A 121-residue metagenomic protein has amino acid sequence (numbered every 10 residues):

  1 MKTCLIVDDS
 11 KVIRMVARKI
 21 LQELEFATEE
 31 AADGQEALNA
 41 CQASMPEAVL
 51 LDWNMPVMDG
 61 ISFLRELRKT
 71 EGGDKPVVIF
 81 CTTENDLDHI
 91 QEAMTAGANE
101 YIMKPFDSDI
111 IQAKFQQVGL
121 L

Functional and structural regions predicted by a protein language model:
M15-E23: Charged docking surfaces used in two-component/phosphorelay signaling
E25-A32, A40: Short hydrophobic/Thr-rich beta-strand motif most characteristic of the beta2 strand and flanking loop of CheY-like
D33-E36, D59-R65: Acidic catalytic/metal-coordinating carboxylates
S44-L50: Active-site beta3 strand of CheY-like receiver
M55: Receiver (REC) domain active-site loop signature in two-component systems and cognate sites in sensor histidine kinases
S62, N85-E100, A113: Alpha4 helix (beta4-alpha4-beta5 surface) of REC/receiver domains from two-component response regulators
F106-F115: C-terminal output helix
